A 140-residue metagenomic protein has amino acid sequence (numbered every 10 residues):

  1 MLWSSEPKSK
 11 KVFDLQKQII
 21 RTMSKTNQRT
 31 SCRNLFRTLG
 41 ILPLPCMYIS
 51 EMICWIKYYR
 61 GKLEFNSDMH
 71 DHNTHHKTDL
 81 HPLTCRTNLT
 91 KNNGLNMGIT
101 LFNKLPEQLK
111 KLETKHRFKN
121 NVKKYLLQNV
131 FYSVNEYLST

Functional and structural regions predicted by a protein language model:
M1-T140: Hydrophobic/basic alpha-helical segments
